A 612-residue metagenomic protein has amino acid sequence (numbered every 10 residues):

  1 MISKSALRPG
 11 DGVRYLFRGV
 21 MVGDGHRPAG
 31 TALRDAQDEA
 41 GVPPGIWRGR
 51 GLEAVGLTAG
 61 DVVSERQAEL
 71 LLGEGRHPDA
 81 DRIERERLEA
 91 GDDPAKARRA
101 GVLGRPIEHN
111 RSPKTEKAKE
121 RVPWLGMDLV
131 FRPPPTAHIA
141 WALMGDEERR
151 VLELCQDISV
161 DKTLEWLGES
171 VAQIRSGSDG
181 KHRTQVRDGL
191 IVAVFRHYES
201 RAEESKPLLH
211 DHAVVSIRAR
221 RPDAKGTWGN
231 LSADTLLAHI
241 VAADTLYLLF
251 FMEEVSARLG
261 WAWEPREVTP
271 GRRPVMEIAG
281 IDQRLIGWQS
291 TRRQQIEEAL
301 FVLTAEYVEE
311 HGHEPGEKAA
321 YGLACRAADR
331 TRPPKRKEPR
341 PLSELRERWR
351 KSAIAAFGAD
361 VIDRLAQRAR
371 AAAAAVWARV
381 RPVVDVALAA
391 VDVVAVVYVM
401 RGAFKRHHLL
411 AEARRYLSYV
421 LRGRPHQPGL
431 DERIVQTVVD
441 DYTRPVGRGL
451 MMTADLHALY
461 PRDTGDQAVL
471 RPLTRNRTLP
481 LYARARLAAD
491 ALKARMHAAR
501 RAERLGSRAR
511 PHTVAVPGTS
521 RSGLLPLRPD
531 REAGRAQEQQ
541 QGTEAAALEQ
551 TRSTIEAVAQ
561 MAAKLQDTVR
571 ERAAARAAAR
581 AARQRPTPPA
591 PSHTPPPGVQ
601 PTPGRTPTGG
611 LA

Functional and structural regions predicted by a protein language model:
M1-R401, K405-R414, L430-T437, T443-R477 (+6 more regions): Intrinsically disordered, flexible peripheral segments
L417-D431: Short, positively charged loop/turn segments that connect secondary-structure elements
P480-A612: Acidic, low-complexity intrinsically disordered tails
